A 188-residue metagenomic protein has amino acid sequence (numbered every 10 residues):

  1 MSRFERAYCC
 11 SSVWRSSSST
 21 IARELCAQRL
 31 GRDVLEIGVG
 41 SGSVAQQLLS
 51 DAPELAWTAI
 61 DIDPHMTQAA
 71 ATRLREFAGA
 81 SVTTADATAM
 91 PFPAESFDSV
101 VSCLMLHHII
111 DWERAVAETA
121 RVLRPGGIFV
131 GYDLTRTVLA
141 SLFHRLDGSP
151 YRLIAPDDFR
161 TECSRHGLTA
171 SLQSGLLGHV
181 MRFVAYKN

Functional and structural regions predicted by a protein language model:
M1-R29, S43, Q47, M66 (+1 more regions): Conserved class I S-adenosyl-L-methionine
S12, V130-V184: C-terminal alpha-helical "lid/dimerization" subdomain adjacent to the S-adenosyl-L-methionine
G31-D33, E95: Nucleotide donor/acceptor-binding cores
L35, S41-A89: Class I SAM-dependent methyltransferase SAM/SAH-binding core
V101: A conserved beta-strand element that flanks and buttresses the S-adenosyl-L-methionine
L104-M105: Short catalytic micro-motifs in class I SAM-dependent methyltransferases
E113-P125: A short glycine-rich, Lys/Arg-flanked "PGG" loop and its adjoining helix->strand segment in the class I
